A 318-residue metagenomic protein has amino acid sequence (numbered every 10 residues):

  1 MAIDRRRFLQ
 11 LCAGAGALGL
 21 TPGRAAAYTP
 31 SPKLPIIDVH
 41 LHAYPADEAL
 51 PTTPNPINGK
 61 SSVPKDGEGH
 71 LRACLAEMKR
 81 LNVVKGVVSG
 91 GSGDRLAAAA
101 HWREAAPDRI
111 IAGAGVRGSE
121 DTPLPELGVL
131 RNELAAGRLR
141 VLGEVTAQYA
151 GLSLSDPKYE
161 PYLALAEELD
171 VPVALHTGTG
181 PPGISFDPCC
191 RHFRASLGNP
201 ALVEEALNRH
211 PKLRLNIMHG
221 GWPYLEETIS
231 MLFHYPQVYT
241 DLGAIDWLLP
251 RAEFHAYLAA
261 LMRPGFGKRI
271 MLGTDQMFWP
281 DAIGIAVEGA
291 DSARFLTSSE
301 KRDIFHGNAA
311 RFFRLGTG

Functional and structural regions predicted by a protein language model:
A2-L20, A26-V39, E48-A49, N55-K85 (+2 more regions): Mid-to-C-terminal alpha-helical segments outside catalytic/metal-binding sites
L9, L75, V87, A100 (+9 more regions): Non-transmembrane alpha-helical segments in soluble domains of secreted/periplasmic/extracellular proteins
P22-G23, Y28-S153, P157-E160, L165 (+1 more regions): Mid-domain alpha/beta scaffold segments of enzyme catalytic cores
T29, R103, D108-I110, R140-V141 (+1 more regions): Catalytic pocket-lining loop regions of alpha/beta-barrel enzymes, especially the amidohydrolase/enolase/GH5 lineages
V39-H42, S89-G91, G115-R117, E144-A147 (+4 more regions): Active-site-proximal beta-strand/loop segments in catalytic clefts of secreted hydrolases
Y44-A46, G93-L96, S119, Q148-A150 (+4 more regions): Active-site environment of divalent metal-dependent phosphoester hydrolases
L71, P123, Y159, S196-P200 (+4 more regions): A structural signal for well-ordered alpha-helical scaffolds and beta->alpha junctions
L124-N132, H255-Y257, G316-G318: Short, surface-exposed amphipathic charged segments that create phosphate/polyanion-binding patches used for binding
